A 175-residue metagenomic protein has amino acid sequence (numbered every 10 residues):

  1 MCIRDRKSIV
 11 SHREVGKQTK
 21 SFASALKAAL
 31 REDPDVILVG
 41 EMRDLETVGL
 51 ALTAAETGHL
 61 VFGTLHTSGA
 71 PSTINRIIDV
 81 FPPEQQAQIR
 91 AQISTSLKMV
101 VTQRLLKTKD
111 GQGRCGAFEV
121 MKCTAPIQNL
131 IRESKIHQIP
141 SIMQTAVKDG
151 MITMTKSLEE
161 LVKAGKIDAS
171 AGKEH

Functional and structural regions predicted by a protein language model:
R4-H175: Short, flexible helix-loop junctions that flank or precede catalytic/ligand sites
